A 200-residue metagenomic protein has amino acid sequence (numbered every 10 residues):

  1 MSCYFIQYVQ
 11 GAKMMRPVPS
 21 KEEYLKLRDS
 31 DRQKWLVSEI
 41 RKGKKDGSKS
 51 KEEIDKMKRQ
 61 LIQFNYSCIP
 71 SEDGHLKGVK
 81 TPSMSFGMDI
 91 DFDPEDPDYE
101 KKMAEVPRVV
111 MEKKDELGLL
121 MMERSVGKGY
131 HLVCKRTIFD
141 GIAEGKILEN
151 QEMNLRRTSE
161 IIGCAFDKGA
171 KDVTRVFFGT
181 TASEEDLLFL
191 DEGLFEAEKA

Functional and structural regions predicted by a protein language model:
M1-M84, A200: DNA replication initiation on ssDNA origins
Q7-Q10, I69-D98, T137-A200: DNA replication initiation modules
I40, K44, V109-D115, N154 (+1 more regions): Hydrophobic, Leu/Ile/Phe/Ala-enriched alpha-helical segments that form helix-helix packing faces
F92, D98-L117: Short amphipathic alpha-helix segments
E112-D115, M122, F139-I142: Structured alpha/beta reader/binder surfaces that contact nucleic acids or chromatin modification marks
L120-G127, D167-D172: Short beta-strand
K128-K135: A generic structural motif
